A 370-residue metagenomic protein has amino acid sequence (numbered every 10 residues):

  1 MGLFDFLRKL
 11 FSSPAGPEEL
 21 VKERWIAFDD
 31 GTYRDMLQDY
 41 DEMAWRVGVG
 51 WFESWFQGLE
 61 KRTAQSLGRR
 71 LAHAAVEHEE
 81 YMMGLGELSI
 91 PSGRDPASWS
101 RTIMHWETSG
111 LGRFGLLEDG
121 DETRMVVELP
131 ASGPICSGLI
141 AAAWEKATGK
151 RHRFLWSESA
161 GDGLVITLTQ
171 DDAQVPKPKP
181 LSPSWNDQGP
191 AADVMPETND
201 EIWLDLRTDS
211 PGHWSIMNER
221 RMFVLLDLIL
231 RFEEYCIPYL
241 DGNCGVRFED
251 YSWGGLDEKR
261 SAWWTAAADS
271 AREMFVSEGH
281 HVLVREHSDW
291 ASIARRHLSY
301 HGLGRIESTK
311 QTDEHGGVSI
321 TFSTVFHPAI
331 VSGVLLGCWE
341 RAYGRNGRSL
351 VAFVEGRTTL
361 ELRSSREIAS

Functional and structural regions predicted by a protein language model:
G2-P134, L155-T321, F326, G356-T359 (+1 more regions): N-terminal accessory segment detector
E128-A147, L336-G337: Extended, Lys/Arg-enriched charged tracts that mediate electrostatic binding to polyanionic substrates
A147-L155, N346-R348: Short secondary-structure capping/junction motifs at helix and strand boundaries
R341-A342: Mixed-charge, glycine-accented linear interaction segment located at domain edges/termini
F353: C-terminal interaction modules of eukaryotic adaptor/scaffold proteins
